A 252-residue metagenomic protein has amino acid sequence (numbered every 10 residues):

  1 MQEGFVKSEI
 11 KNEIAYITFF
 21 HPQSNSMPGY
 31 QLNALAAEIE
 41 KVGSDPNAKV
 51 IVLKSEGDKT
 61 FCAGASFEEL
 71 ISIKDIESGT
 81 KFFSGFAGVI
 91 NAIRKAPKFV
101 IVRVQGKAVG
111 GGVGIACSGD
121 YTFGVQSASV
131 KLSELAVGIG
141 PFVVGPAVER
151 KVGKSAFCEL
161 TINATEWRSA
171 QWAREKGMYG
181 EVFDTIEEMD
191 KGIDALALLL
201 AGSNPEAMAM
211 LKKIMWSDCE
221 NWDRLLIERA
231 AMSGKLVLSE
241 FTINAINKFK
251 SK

Functional and structural regions predicted by a protein language model:
M1-K54, N91: Conserved CoA-thioester-binding segment of acyl-CoA-metabolizing enzymes
M1-T18, T161, E166-L200, A207-E220 (+1 more regions): Amphipathic alpha-helical segments at domain termini/boundaries
I17, L35, L53, S66 (+5 more regions): Terminal peptide-recognition signature
L32, F67, G145, K154-C158 (+3 more regions): A general structural signal for well-ordered alpha-helical segments in protein cores
E38, G85-P97: Catalytic-core regions built around general acid/base machinery
S55-V89, A108: Glycine- (often His-adjacent) and acidic-residue-rich active-site loop that binds/positions the CoA thioester
A92-G110, I115-S203: Crotonase-fold acyl-CoA enzyme core
E228-L236, E240, N247-K248: Intrinsically disordered, low-complexity segments enriched in small/flexible residues
